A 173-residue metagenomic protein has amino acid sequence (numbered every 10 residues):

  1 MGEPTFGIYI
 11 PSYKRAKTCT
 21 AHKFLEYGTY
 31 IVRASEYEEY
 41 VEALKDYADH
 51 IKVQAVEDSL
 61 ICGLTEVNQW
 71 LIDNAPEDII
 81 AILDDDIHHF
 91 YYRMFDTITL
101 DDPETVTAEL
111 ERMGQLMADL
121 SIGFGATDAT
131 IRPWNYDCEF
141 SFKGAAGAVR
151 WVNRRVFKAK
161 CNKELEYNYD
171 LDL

Functional and structural regions predicted by a protein language model:
G2-F6, P11-A16, L165-Y167, L171-L173: C-terminal catalytic/acceptor-binding lobe
E3-G7, K23-I31, D49-K52, D78: Short loop->beta transition adjacent to catalytic acidic/histidine clusters or analogous donor-positioning motifs
G7-T29, E36-L44: Short, well-formed alpha-helical segments that are part of the catalytic scaffolds of diverse glycosyltransferases
Y13, D85, A129: Histidine-centered beta-alpha loop that forms part of the nucleotide-sugar donor binding/catalytic region in diverse
T18-F24, N74, Q115-A118: Short, basic/hydrophobic alpha-helical segments
R33-L83, H88-D102: Active-site-proximal specificity loops/subdomain of glycosyltransferases
F90-L171: Conserved catalytic core of nucleotide-sugar-dependent glycosyltransferases
